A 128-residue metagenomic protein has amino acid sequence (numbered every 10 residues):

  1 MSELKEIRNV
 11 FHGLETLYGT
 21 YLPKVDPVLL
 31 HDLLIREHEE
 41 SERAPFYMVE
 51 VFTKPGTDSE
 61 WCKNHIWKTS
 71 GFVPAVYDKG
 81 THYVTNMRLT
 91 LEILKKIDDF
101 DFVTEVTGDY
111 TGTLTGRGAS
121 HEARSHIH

Functional and structural regions predicted by a protein language model:
M1-H128: Autoinhibitory N-terminal propeptides
